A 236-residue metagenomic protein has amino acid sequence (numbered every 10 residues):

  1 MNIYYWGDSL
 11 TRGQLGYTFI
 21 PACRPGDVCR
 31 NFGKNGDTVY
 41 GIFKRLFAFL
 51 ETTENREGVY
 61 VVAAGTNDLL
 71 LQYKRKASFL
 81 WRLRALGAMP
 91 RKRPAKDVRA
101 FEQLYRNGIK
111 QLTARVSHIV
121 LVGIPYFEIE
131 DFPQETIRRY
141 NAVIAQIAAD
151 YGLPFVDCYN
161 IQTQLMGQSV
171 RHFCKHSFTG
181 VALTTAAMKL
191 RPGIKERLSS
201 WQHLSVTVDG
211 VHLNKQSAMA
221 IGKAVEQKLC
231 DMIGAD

Functional and structural regions predicted by a protein language model:
M1-V61, G234: Serine-esterase "nucleophile elbow" of acetyl-processing enzymes
R24, K44-D236: Alpha-helical cap/lid subdomain in secreted, periplasmic, or secretory-pathway luminal O-acyl-processing enzymes
